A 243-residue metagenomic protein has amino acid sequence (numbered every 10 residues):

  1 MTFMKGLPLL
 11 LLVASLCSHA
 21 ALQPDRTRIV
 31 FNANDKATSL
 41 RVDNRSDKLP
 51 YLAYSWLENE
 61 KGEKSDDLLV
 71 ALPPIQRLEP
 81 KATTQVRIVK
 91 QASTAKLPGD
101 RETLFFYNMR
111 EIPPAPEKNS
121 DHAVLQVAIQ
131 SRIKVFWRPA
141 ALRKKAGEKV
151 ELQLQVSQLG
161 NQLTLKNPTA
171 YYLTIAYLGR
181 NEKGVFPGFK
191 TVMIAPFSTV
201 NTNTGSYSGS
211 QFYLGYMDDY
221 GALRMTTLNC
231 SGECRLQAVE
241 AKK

Functional and structural regions predicted by a protein language model:
M1-P8: Bacterial N-terminal signal peptides that target proteins for export
S15-H19: N-terminal signal peptide c-region/cleavage motif recognized by signal peptidases
A20-D43, K144-Q155: Beta-sheet-dominated interaction scaffolds and their linkers
T38-N44, I88, F105-R110, Q162-N167: Buried hydrophobic-core signal for structured, non-transmembrane domains
R45, E58-E60, T83, V89-S93 (+4 more regions): Solvent-exposed coil/turn segments that connect beta secondary-structure elements in extracytoplasmic/periplasmic
S46-E63, P168-V185: Short acidic, flexible loop segments centered on an aromatic residue
G62-A95, G184-Q211: Intrinsically disordered, low-complexity Pro/Gly/Ser/Thr-rich segments with frequent PxxP/GP/PP motifs and embedded
S93-L142, A146, G209-K243: Terminal connector regions
